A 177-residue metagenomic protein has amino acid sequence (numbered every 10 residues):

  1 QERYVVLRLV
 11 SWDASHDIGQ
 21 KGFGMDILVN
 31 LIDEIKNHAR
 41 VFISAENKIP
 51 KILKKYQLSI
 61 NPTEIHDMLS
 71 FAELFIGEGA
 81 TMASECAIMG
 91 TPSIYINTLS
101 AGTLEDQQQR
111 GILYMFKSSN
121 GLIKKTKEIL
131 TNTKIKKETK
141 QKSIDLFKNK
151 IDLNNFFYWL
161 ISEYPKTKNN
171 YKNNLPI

Functional and structural regions predicted by a protein language model:
Q1-Q20, I177: A nucleotide-sugar donor-handling region in carbohydrate enzymes
L7-D13, V29-P62: Catalytic donor nucleotide-activated moiety binding site of glycosyltransferases and closely related
I35, D67-M68: Structural alpha-helical scaffold elements that stabilize or flank donor/cofactor-binding regions in carbohydrate
K48-Y56, E85, L104-Q109: Short loop/helix-cap segments at secondary-structure boundaries that form the rim of catalytic
T63-I65, T98-G102, S118-G121: Short, acidic/turn-prone active-site loops that include or flank metal/cofactor- and phosphate-binding residues
M68-E105: A donor-sugar binding/catalytic signature common to diverse glycosyltransferases and related nucleotide-sugar
L104-E128, I144-F147: Change "using UDP/GDP/dTDP sugars" to "using nucleotide sugars
K134-I177: C-terminal amphipathic helix plus adjacent low-complexity, charged tail appended to glycosyltransferase catalytic
